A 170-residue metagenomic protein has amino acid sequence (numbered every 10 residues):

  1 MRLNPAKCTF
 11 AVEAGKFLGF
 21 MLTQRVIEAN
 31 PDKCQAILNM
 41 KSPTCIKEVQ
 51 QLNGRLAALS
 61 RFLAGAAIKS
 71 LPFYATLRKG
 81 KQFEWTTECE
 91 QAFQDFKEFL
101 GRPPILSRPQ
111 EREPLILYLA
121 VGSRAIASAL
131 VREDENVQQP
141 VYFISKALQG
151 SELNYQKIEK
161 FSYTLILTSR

Functional and structural regions predicted by a protein language model:
M1, A6-E113: C-terminal reverse transcriptase regions that engage the nucleic-acid substrate
M1-R2, R132-Q139: Secondary-structure transition/capping motifs at alpha-helix termini and the adjoining loop/turn into the next element
F17, P114, A125, Q139-P140: Conserved catalytic motifs of the protein kinase core domain
T44, L100, V121-S123, A147: Short, flexible loop/turn elements at secondary-structure junctions
Q94, I126, S162-I166: Feature representing long, continuous alpha-helical segments
E113-V121, L165: Two-metal-ion RNase H-like nuclease active-site motif
G122-R132: Acidic, metal-ligating active-site segments
N136-Y163, L167: A short, polar/acidic, helix/strand-boundary loop motif
